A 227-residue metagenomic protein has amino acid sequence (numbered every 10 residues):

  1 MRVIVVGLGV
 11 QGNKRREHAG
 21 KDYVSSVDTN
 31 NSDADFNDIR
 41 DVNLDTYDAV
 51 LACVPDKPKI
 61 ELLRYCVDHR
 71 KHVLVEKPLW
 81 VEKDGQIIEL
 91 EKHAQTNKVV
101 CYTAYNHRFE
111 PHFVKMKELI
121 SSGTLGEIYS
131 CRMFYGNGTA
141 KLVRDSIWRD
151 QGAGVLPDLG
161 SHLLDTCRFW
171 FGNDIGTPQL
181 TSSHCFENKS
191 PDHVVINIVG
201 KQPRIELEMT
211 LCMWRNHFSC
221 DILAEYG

Functional and structural regions predicted by a protein language model:
M1-A34: N-terminal Rossmann-like dinucleotide-binding module
Y23, Y47, L125-I128: Local beta-strand N-terminus motif with an aromatic residue
D33-T46: Short acidic low-complexity segments
A49, P55-D56, I60-R108: Beta-strand-loop-alpha-helix segment that lines the small-molecule cofactor/substrate pocket of alpha/beta enzymes
H107-L180, H184-F186: Predominantly a Rossmann-like dinucleotide-binding segment in NAD(P)-dependent oxidoreductases
L164-G227: Contiguous beta-strand/loop segments that form the cofactor/metal-binding neighborhood of enzyme cores
